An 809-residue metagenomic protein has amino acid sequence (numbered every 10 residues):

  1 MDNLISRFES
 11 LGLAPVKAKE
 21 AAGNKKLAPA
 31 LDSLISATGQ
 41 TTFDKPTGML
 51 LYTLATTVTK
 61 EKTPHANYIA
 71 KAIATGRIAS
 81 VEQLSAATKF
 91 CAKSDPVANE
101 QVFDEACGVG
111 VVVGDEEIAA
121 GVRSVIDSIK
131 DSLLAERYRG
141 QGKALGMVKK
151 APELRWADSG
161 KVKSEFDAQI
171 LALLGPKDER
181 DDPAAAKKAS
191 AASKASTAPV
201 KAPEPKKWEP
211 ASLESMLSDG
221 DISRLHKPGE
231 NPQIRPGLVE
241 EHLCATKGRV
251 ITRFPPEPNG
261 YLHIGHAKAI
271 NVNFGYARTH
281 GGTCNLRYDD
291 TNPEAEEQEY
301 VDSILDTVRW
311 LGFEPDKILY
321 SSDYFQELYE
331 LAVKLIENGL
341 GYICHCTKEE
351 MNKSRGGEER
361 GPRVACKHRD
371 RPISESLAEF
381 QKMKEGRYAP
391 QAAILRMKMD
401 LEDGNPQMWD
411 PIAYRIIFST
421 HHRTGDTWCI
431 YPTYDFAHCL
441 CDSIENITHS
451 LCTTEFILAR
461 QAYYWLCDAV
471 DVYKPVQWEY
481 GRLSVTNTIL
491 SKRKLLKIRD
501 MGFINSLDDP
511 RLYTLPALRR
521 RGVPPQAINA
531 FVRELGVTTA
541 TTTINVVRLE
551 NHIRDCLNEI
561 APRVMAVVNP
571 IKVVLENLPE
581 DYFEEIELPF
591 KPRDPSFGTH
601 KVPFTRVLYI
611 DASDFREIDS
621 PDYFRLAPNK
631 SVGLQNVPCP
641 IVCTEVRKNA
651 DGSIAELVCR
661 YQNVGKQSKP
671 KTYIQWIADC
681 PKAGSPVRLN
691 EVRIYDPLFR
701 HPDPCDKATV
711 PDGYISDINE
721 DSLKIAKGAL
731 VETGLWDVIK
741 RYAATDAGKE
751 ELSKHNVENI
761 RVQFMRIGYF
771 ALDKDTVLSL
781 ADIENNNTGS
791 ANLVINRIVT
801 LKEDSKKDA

Functional and structural regions predicted by a protein language model:
M1-A365, E455-W478, R482-S491, L496-F503: N-terminal Rossmann-like or analogous alpha/beta NTP/dinucleotide-binding catalytic cores that position adenine
E116-S190, S506-P603: Extended, domain-scale alpha-helical bundle/helix-rich regions
G160, P256, I264-A267, Q298 (+13 more regions): Conserved structured core elements
I251-G260, C284-T291, S443-L451, D509-L515 (+1 more regions): Glycine- and acidic
R278, R309, I336, L340 (+6 more regions): Hydrophobic/aromatic-lined pockets within catalytic cores
N338-L495, F503, I553, P562 (+1 more regions): Active-site cores that bind ATP or allylic diphosphates and position pyrophosphate for catalysis
F456-I457, Y464-L466, N529, R533-L535 (+1 more regions): Core subunits and conserved enzymes of cellular information-processing and envelope-translocation systems across
